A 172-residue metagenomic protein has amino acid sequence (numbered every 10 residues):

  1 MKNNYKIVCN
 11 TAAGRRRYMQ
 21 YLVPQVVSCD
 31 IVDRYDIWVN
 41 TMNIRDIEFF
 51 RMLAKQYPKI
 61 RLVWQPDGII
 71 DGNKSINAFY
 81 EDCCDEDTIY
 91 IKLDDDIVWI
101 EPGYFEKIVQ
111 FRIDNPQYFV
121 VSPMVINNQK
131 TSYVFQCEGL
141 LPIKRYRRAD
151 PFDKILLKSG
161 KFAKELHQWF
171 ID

Functional and structural regions predicted by a protein language model:
N3-I7, S28-I37, K59-I60: Short loop->beta transition adjacent to catalytic acidic/histidine clusters or analogous donor-positioning motifs
I7-R16: A conserved hydrophobic helix/loop-capping motif in glycosyltransferases and polysaccharide synthases
R15-D30, R45-F49: Short, well-formed alpha-helical segments that are part of the catalytic scaffolds of diverse glycosyltransferases
Y18, I44-D46, I100, N128-S132: Eukaryotic short linear interaction motifs
Y21-Q25, F50, G103-E106, V134-Q136: Short coil/turn segments at secondary-structure boundaries
Q25-D30, R51-P58, K107-D114: Short, surface-exposed basic-aromatic patches at helix termini and helix-loop junctions that form
V39-K92, V98-Y104: Active-site-proximal specificity loops/subdomain of glycosyltransferases
V109-D172: Conserved catalytic core of nucleotide-sugar-dependent glycosyltransferases
